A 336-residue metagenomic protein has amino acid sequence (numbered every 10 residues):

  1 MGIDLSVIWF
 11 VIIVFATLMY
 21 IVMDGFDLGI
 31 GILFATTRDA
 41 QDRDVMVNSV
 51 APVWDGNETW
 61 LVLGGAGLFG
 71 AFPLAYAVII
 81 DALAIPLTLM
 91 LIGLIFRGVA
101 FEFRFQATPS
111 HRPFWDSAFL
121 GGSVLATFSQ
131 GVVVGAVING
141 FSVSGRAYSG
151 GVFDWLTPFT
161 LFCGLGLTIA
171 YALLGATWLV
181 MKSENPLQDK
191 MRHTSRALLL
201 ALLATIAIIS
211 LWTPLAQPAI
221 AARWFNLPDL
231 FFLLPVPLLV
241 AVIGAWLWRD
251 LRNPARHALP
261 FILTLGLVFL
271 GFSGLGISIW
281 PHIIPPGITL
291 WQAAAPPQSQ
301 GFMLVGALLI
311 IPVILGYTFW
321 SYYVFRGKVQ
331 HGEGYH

Functional and structural regions predicted by a protein language model:
M1-G56, V62-G65: N-terminal signal-anchor module of multipass membrane proteins
V7-V11, H111-A126, H193-L198, A255-L265: Alpha-helical transmembrane segments and their helix-start/interface "positive-inside/aromatic belt" motifs in integral
L28-P52, G70-I79, E102-P113, G175-T194 (+4 more regions): Juxtamembrane membrane-water interface segments of multi-pass membrane proteins, especially cytoplasmic-side
V53-L125, I138, S144, R223-F231: Membrane-interface helix-loop-helix modules in multi-pass inner-membrane proteins
S123-D189: Long hydrophobic alpha-helical segments that form multi-pass transmembrane helix bundles in integral membrane proteins
V132-A147, L211-I220, G276-G287: Membrane-helix interface motif
P158-A170, L234-P237, G301-I314: Hydrophobic alpha-helical transmembrane segments
I284-M303: Short, membrane-exposed interhelical loops at transmembrane-helix boundaries
